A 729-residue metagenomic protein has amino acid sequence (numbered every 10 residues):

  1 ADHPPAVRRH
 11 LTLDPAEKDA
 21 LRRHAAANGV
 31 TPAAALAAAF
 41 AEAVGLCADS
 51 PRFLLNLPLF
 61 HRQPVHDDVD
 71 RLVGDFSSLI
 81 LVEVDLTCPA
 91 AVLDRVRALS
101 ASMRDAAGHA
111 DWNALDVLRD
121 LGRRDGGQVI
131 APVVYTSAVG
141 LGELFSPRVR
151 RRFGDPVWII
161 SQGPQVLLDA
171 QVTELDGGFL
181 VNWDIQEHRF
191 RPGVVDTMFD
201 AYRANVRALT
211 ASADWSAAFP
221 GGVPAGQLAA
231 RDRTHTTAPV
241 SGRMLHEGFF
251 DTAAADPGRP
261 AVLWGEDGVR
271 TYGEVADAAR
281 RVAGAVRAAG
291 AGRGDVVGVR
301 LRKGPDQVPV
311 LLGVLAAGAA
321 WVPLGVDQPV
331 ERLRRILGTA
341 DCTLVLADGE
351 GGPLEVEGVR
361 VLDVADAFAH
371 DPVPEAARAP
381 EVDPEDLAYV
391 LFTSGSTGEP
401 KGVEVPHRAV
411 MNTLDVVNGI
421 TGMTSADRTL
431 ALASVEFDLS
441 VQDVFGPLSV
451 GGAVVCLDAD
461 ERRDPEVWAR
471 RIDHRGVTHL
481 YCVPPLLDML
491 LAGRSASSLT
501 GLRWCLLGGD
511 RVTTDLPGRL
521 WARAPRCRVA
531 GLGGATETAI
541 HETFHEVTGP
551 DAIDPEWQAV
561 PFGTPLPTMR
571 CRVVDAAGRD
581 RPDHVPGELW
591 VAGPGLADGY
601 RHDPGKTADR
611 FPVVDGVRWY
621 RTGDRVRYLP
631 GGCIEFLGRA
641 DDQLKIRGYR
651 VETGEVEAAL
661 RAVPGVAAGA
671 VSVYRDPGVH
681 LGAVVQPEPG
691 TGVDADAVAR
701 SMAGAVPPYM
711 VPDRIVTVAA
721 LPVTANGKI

Functional and structural regions predicted by a protein language model:
P4-R23, L93, R97, V157-L180 (+8 more regions): AMP-binding/adenylate-forming domain of the ANL superfamily
P5-D196, R207, F249-D251, R519-A522 (+10 more regions): Adenylate-forming
P32-A33, R293-G294, P384, S425-A426: Alpha-helix N-cap/start motif
A34-A39, L54-L59, L81, D116 (+27 more regions): Short beta-strand segments
L36, Y135, A170, V195 (+13 more regions): Adenylate-forming
H188, S396, E688-G692: Helix N-cap motif at beta-to-alpha junctions
D306-L312, A319-G338, V373-R581, E588-A597 (+3 more regions): Motif- and composition-driven signal specific to adenylation
V345-V356, R360-P380, V410, A522 (+2 more regions): AMP-dependent adenylate-forming
